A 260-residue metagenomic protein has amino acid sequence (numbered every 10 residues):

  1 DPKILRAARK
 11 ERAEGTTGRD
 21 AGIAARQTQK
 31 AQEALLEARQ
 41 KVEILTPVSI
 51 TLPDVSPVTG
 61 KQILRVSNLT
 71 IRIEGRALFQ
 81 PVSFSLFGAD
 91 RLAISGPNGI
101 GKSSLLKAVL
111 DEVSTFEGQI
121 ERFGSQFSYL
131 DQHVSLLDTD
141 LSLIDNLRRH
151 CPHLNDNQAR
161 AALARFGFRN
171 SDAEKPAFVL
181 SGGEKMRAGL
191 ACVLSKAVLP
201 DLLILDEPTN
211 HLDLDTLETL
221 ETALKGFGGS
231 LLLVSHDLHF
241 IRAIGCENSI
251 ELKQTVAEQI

Functional and structural regions predicted by a protein language model:
D1-E74: Coupling and communication elements adjacent to P-loop NTPase active sites across diverse families
P57-I260: ABC ATP-binding cassette signature C-motif
